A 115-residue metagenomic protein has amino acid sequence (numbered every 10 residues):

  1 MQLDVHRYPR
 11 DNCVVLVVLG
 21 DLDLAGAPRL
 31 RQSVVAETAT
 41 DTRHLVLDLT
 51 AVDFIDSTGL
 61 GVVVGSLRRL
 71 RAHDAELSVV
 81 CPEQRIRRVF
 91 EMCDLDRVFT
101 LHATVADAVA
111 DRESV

Functional and structural regions predicted by a protein language model:
Q2-Q32, A51: STAS-typified acidic loop motif
R10, Q84, A106: Residues that form or immediately flank small-molecule/cofactor binding pockets and catalytic motifs
L24-F99: Amphipathic alpha-helical interaction surfaces in cytosolic regulatory modules
A27, V105-A106: Residues at or immediately preceding the N-termini of alpha-helices
T100-T104: Short acidic-hydrophobic, aromatic-tinged amphipathic segments that line or gate anion-handling sites
A106-V115: Generic C-terminal helix-cap and adjacent flexible tail
